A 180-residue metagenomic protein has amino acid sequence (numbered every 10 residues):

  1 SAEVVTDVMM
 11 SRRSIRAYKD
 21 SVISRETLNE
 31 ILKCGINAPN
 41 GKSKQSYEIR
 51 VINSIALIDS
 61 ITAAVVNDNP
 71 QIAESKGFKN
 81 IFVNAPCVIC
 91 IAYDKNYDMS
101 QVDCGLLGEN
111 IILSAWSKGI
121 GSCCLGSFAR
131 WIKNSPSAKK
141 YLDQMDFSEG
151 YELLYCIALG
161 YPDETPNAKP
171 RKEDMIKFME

Functional and structural regions predicted by a protein language model:
S1, F147-E180: C-terminal helix-cap and adjacent tail motif
S1-A85, M179-E180: N-terminal amphipathic, basic helical "cap/leader" segment at the start of enzyme domains
Y18, Y97-Q101, P166: A generic structural signal for short coil/turn motifs at secondary-structure boundaries
D20, N53, Y93, L159-Y161: Short beta-strand-to-loop capping motifs
G35, I89, K95-Y141: Small-aliphatic-rich amphipathic alpha-helix that forms the alpha element of a beta-alpha
N67-A73, A138-I157: Short, conserved aromatic-histidine micro-motifs
N84-C87, I120, E149-L153: Short coil/turn connectors at secondary-structure junctions
